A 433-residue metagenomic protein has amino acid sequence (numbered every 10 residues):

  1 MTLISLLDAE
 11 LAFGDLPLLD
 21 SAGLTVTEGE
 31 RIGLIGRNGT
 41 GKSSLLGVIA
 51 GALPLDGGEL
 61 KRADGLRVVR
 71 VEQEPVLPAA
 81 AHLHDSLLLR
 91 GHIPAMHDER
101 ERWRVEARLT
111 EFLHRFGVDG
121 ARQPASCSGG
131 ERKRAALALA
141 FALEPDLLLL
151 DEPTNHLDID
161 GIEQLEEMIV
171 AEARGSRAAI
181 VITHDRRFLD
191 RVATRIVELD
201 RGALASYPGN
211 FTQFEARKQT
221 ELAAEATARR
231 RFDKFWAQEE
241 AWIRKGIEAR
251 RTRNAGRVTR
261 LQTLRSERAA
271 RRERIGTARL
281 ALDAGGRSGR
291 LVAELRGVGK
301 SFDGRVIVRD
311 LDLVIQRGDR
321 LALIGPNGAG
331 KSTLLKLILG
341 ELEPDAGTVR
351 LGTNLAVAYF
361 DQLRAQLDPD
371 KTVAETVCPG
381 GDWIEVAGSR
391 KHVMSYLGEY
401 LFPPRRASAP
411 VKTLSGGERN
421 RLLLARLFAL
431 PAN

Functional and structural regions predicted by a protein language model:
M1-R229, L280-N433: ABC ATP-binding cassette signature C-motif
E172-G175, R217-R250, N254-R260, L264-R271: Intracellular alpha-helical coupling/juxtamembrane segments of multi-pass membrane proteins
